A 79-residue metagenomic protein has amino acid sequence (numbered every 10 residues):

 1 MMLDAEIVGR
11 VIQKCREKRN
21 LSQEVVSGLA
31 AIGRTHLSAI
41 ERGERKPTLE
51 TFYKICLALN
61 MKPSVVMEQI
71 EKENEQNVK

Functional and structural regions predicted by a protein language model:
M1-K18: A short, Lys/Arg-rich alpha-helix, primarily the initiator
M2, L57, V65-K79: Short, charged recognition helix plus adjacent turn of helix-turn-helix-like nucleic-acid-binding domains
I12, Q23, R34, L49-F52: Helix-turn-helix DNA-binding elements, focusing on the entry/boundary residues of the two helices that contact DNA
Q13, E17, A31, R42-E44 (+1 more regions): Residue-level detection of the helix-turn-helix DNA-binding "recognition helix"
E17, G28, L57: Alpha-helical residues within the helix-turn-helix
N20-A39: Short alpha-helical DNA-recognition segment
E44-L57: Short, basic-rich loop-to-helix N-cap that marks the start of a DNA-contacting helix
